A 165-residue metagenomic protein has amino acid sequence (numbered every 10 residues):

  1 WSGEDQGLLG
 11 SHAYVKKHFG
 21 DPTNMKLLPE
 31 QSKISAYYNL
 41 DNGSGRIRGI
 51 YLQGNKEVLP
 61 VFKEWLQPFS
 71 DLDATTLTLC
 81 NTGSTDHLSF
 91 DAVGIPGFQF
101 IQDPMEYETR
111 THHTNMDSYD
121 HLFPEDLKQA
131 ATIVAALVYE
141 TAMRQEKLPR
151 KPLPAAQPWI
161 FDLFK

Functional and structural regions predicted by a protein language model:
W1-V61: Acidic/histidine-rich catalytic neighborhood of metal-dependent amide-processing enzymes
G43-K165: Active-site-adjacent substrate-binding region of metalloamidase/peptidase-like peptide-processing proteins
